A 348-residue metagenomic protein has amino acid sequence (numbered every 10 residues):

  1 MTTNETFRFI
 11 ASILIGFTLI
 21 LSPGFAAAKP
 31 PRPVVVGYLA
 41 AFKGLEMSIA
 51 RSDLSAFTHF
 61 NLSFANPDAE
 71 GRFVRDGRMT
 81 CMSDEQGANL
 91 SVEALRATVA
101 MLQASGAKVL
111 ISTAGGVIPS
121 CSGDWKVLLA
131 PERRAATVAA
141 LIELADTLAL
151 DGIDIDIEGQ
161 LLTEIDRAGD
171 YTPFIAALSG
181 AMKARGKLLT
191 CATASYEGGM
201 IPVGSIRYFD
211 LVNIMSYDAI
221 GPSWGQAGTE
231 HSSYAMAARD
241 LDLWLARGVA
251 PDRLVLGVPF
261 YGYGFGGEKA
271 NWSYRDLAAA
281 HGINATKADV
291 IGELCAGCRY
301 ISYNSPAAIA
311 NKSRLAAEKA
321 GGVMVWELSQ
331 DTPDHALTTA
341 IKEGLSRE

Functional and structural regions predicted by a protein language model:
I10-S22: Bacterial N-terminal signal peptides
K29-E143, A227-H231, A235, D242: Glycan-recognition patch characteristic of GH18 chitinases/ENGases and related GlcNAc/peptidoglycan-binding proteins
R32-P33, A56-T58, S105-V109, A149-D151 (+4 more regions): Short, well-ordered coil/turn segments that N-cap beta-strands
V36-L39, A69-E93, G159-I283: Substrate-binding surface in catalytic domains of secreted glycosidases
F60, I111, I155, V212 (+3 more regions): Conserved, mostly hydrophobic/aromatic
L129-I153, F174-A177, A181, Y196-S205: An active-site-proximal structural segment forming one wall of the substrate-binding cleft that immediately precedes
A140-R167, D218: Active-site groove signature of glycoside hydrolases
T286-E348: Extracellular low-complexity, Gly/Ser/Thr-rich intrinsically disordered linkers and protease-sensitive activation/hinge
